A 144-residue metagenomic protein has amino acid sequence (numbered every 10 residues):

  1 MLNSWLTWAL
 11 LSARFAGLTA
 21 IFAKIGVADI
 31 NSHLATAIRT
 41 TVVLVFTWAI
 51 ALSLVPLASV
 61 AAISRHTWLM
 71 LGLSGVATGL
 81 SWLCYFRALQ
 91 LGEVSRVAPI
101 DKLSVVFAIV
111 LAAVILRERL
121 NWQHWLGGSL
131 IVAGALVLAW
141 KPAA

Functional and structural regions predicted by a protein language model:
M1-L11, A28-I30, V42-G72, W82-L91 (+2 more regions): Membrane-interface interhelical linkers
A9, T36-A37, L71, A98-D101 (+2 more regions): Hydrophobic/aromatic positions within or immediately flanking transmembrane alpha-helices of multi-pass small-molecule
A13, G17, I21, W48 (+4 more regions): Hydrophobic/small/kink-forming positions within alpha-helical transmembrane segments of polytopic membrane proteins
L18-V42: Juxtamembrane helix-loop-helix junctions in multi-pass membrane proteins
G26, A35, A88, V114-L116: Hydrophobic/aromatic residues within transmembrane alpha-helices of multi-pass small-molecule transporters
L34-T41, L83, L89-I109: Helix-helix packing/entry segments at the starts of transmembrane helices
T47, Q123-W140: Hydrophobic transmembrane alpha-helices of multi-pass small-molecule transport proteins
V106-H124: C-terminal transmembrane-helix exit sites in multi-pass transporters
